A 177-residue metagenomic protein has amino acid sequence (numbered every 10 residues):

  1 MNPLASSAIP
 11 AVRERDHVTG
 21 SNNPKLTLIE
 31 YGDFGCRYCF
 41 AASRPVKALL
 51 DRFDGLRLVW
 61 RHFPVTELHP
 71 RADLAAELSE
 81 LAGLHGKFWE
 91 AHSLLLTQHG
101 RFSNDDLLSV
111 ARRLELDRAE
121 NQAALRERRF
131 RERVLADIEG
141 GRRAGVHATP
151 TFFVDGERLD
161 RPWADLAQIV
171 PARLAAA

Functional and structural regions predicted by a protein language model:
M1-A8: N-proximal helix/coil linker or "cap" segments that precede and/or mark the start of modular domains
L4, N23, A164: N-terminal/domain-start segments enriched in small and hydrophobic, helix-friendly residues, covering either
A8-L26, L50-D51: A short beta-strand-turn-helix
I9, Y31, Y38-A48, S109-A177: C-terminal cap of thioredoxin/glutaredoxin-like
E14-R15, N22, V59, P64 (+1 more regions): Glycine-rich, flexible loop/turn motifs
V18-T19, F102, L125, L159: Short clusters of hydrophobic/aromatic residues that line enzyme substrate/ligand-binding pockets
N23-K25, A75, A148-T149: A structure-centric signal for secondary-structure junctions around beta-strands
T27-R118, A176-A177: Structural alpha/beta surface segment adjacent to cysteine/selenocysteine redox centers across thiol/disulfide enzymes
